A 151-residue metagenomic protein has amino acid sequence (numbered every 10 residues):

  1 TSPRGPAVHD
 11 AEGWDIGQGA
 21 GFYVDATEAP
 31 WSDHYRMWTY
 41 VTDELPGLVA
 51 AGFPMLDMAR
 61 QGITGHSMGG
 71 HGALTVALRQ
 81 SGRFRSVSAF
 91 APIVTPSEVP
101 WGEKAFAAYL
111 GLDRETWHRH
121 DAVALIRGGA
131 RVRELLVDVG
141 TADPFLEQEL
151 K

Functional and structural regions predicted by a protein language model:
T1-K151: Non-catalytic cap/lid and distal C-terminal segments of serine-dependent acyl enzymes
